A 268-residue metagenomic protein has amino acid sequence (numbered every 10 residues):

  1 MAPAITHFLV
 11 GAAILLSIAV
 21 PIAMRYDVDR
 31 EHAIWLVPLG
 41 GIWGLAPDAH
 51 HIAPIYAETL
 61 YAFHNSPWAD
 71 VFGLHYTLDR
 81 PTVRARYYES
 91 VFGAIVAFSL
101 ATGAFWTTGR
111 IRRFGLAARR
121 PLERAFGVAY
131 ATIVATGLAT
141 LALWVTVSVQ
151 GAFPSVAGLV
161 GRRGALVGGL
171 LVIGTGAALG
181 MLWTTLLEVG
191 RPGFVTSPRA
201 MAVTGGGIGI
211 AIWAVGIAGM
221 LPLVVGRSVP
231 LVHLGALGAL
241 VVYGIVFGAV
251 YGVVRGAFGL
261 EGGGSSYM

Functional and structural regions predicted by a protein language model:
M1-A135, L143-W144, S148-G151, R162-R163 (+7 more regions): N-terminal membrane-targeting hydrophobic helices
H7, V172, L240: Histidine-centered divalent metal-coordination motifs
A53-F63, L187-I208: Loop-to-transmembrane helix junctions at the membrane interface
L159-G168: Short juxtamembrane and helix-loop transition motifs at transmembrane-helix boundaries in membrane proteins
G168-M181, G244: Generic alpha-helical transmembrane segments
M181-G190, G219-L223: Membrane-helix exit/interface motif
A202-S228: Hydrophobic alpha-helical transmembrane segments of integral membrane proteins
P230-G248: Hydrophobic alpha-helical transmembrane segments and immediately flanking/interface helices in integral membrane
